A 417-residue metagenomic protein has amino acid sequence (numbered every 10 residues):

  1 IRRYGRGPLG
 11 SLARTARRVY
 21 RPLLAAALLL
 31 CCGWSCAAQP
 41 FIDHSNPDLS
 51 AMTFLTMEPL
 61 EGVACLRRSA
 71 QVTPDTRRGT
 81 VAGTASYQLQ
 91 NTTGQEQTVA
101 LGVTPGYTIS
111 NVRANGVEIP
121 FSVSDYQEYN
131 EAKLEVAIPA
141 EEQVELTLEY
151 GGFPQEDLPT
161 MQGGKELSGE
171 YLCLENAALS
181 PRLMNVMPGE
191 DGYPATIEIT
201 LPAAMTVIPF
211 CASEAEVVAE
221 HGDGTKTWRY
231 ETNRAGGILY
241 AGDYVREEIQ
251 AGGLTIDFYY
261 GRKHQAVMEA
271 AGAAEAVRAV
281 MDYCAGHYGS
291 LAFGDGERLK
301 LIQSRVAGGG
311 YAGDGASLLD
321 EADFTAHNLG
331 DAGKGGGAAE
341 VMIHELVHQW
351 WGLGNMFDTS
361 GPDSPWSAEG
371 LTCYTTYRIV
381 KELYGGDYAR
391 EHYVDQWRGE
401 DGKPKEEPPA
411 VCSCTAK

Functional and structural regions predicted by a protein language model:
G5-L24: Bacterial N-terminal signal peptides that target proteins for export
P22-G33: Bacterial N-terminal signal peptides
C36-A82: N-terminal, polar/Ser/Thr-rich
T84-L101, P105: Ligand-binding face of N-terminal immunoglobulin V-set domains in extracellular IgSF glycoproteins
S86, E149-Y244: Extended, low-hydrophobicity, Ser/Thr/Pro/Gly-biased non-transmembrane segments
T104-E166, G224-T225: A surface-exposed beta-strand-loop module
E248-S364: Juxtacatalytic substrate-recognition/specificity segment
P365, E369-K417: Acidic/His/Gly-enriched intrinsically disordered linker/tail segments that often contain short helix/coil "MoRF-like"
